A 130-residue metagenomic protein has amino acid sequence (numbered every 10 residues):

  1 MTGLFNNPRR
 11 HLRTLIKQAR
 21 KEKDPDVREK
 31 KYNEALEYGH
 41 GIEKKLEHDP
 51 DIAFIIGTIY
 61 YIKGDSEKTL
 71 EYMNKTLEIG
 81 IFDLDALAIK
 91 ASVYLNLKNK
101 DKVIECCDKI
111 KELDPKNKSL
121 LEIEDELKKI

Functional and structural regions predicted by a protein language model:
M1-L12, Y38, K129-I130: Eukaryotic alpha-helical solenoid repeat scaffolds
G3-N6, K44, E78, E112: Structural signature of alpha-solenoid helical repeat scaffolds
K17-D85, I89: Alpha-helical adaptor scaffolds
K23-V27, S119-K128: Extended amphipathic alpha-helical coiled-coil/heptad-repeat regions
I62, N96, E126-I130: Register position in tetratricopeptide repeats
L84, A88-L95, E105: Extended alpha-helical scaffolding segments
L84-A86, L113-E124: Boundary/linker segments of alpha-helical solenoid repeat arrays
